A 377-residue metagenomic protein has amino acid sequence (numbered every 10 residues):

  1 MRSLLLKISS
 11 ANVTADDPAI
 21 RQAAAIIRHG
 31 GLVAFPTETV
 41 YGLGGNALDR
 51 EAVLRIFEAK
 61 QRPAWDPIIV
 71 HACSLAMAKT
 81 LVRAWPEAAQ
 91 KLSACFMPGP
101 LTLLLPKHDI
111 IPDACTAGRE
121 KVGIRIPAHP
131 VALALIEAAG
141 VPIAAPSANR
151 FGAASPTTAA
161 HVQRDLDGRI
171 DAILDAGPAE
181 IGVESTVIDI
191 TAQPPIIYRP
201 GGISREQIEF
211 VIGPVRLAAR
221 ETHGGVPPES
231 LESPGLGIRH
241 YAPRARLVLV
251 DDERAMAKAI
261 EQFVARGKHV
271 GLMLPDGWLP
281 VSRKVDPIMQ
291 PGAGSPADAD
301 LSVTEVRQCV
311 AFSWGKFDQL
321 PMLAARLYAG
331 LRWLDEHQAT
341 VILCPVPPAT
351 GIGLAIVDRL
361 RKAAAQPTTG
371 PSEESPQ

Functional and structural regions predicted by a protein language model:
M1-Q377: Active-site-adjacent structural elements in enzyme catalytic cores
